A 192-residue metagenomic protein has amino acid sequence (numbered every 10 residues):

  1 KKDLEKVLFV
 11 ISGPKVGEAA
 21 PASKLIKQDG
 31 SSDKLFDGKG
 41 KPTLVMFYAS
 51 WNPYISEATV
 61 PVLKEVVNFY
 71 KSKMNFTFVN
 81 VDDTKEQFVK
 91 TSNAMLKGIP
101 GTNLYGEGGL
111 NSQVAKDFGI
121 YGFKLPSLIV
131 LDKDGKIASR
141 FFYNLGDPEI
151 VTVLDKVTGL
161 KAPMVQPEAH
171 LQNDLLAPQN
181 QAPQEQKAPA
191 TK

Functional and structural regions predicted by a protein language model:
K1-I26, F36-K39, E86, K90-N93 (+1 more regions): N-proximal helix/coil linker or "cap" segments that precede and/or mark the start of modular domains
D29-S31, D134: Residue-level recognition of short loop/turn positions
D33-L63: Short active-site neighborhood of thiol/selenol oxidoreductases, capturing the structured segment around
K39-T43, K71-N75, I99-G101, K133: Loop/turn elements at helix/coil->beta-strand transitions in domains of secreted/extracellular proteins
S50-Y54, T84, L145: Short acidic, S/G/P-rich loop/turn micro-motifs used as interaction or catalytic elements
E57-K97, G108-K116: Structural microenvironment flanking redox-active thiols in thiol-disulfide oxidoreductases
G98-I99, G108-V153: Thiol/disulfide oxidoreductase modules built on the thioredoxin-like
